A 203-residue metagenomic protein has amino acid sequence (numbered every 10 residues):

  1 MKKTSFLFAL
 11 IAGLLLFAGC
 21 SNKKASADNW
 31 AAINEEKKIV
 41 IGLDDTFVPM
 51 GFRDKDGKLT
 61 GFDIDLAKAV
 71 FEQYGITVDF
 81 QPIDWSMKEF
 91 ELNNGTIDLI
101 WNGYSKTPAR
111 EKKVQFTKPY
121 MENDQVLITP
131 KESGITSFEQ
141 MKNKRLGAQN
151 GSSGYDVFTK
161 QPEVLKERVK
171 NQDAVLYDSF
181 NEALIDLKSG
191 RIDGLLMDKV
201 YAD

Functional and structural regions predicted by a protein language model:
L16-G19: C-terminal motif of bacterial Sec signal peptides marking the signal peptidase cleavage site
A25-G103: Extracytoplasmic small-molecule ligand-binding "clamshell" domains of the periplasmic binding protein/Venus flytrap
A32, T129-L146: Flexible hinge/capping segments at coil-to-helix
K37-L43, E139-D156: Short loop->beta-strand "edge-of-pocket" segments that line small-molecule binding or catalytic clefts across diverse
I41-D44, Q115-S137: Hydrophobic/proline-rich hinge and linker segments of small-molecule sensing/allosteric domains, predominantly
A67-I76, G154-L176: Ligand-binding cleft/hinge of the Venus flytrap
D79-F90, D173-I185: Short helix-initiation/N-cap motifs at beta->coil->alpha
M87, Y104-K112, V157-Q161, I185-D203: A ligand-binding cleft/hinge motif common to bilobed small-molecule-binding domains
